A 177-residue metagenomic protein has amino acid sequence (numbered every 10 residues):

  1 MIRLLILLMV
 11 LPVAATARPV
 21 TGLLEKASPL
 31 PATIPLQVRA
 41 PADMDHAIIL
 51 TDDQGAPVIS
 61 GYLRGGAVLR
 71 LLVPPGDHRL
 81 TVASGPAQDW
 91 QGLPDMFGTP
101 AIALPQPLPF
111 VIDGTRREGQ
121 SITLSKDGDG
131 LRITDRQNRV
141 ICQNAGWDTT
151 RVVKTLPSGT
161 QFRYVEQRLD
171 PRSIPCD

Functional and structural regions predicted by a protein language model:
M1-A14: Sec-dependent N-terminal signal peptides
A17-D52, I59, A83-D177: Primarily secretory-pathway and cell-envelope proteins
L30, L72-P74: Solvent-exposed loop and beta-edge segments used for protein-protein assembly and interaction
S60-R64: Short, acidic Ser/Thr/Gly-rich low-complexity loop/linker segments typical of extracellular and cell-surface proteins
G66-L71: Short, surface-exposed beta-strand/beta-hairpin micro-motifs centered on an aromatic residue
G76-L80: A short tyrosine-centered beta-strand micro-motif
